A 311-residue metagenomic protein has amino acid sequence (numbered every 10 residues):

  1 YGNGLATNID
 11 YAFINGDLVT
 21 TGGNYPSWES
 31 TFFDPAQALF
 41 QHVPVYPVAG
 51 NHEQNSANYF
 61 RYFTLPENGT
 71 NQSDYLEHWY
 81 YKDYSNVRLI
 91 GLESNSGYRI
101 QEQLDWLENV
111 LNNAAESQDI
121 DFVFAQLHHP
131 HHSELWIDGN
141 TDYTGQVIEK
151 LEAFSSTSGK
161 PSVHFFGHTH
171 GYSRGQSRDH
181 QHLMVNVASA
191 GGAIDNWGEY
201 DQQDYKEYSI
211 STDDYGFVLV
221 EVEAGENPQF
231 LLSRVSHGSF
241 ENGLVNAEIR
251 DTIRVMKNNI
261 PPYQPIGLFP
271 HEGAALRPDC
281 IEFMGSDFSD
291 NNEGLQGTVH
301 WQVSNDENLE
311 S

Functional and structural regions predicted by a protein language model:
Y1-P26: N-terminal active-site segment of His-dependent metallophosphoesterases
D10, D121-V123, S162: Conserved acidic residues
I14-V19, A114-W136: Short acidic, glycine-rich surface-loop motifs adjacent to enzyme active sites
G16-D17, G50-N51, H128, G167-H168: Active-site glycine-centered loops adjacent to acidic/histidine catalytic or metal-binding residues that shape
P26-Q118, D138, D142-K160, G171-S211 (+1 more regions): Extended active-site neighborhood of metal-dependent phosphoesterases/phosphodiesterases
A125-P130, H164-R174: Histidine-centered catalytic micro-motifs
V235-I281, F288: Short, compositionally biased P/S/T/A/G/V-rich stretches that sit at domain boundaries
F288-S311: Solvent-exposed loop/turn segments flanking beta-strands in beta-repeat/beta-sandwich domains
